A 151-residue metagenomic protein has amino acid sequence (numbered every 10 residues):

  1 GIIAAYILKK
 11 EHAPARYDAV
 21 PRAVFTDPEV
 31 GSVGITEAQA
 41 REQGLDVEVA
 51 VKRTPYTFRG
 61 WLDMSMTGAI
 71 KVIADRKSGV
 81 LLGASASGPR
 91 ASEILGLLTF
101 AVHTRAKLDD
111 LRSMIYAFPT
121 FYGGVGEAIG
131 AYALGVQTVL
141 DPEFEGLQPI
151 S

Functional and structural regions predicted by a protein language model:
G1-A5: Conserved core segment of the aminotransferase class I/II
Y6-A13, V20, F25-S151: Flexible, glycine-rich terminal cap/loop adjacent to redox cofactors in electron-transfer oxidoreductases
